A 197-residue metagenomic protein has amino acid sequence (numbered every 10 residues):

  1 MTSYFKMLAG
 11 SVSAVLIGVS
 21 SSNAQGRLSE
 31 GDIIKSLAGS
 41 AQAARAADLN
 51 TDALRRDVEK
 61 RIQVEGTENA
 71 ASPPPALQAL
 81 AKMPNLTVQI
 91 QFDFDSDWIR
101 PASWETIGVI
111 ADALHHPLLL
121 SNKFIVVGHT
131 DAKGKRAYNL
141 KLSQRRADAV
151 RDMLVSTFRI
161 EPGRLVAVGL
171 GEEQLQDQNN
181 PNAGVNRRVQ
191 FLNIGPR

Functional and structural regions predicted by a protein language model:
T2-A81: N-terminal targeting leaders that direct proteins to extracytoplasmic destinations
M7, I17, P117-L119, F158-I160 (+1 more regions): Generic structural signal for beta-strand residues in well-ordered domains
S13, S96, H115, R136 (+1 more regions): Generic anion/oxyanion-binding catalytic loop in active/binding sites
D32, L49, A53, D57 (+5 more regions): Extracytoplasmic/secreted proteins, especially bacterial periplasmic and envelope-associated proteins
A71, A76, A81, N85 (+4 more regions): Periplasmic peptidoglycan-binding/anchoring modules of Gram-negative envelope and division proteins
I90-W98, K133-Y138: Short coil/turn segments at secondary-structure junctions
H129-R197: Periplasmic OmpA-like peptidoglycan-binding domain that tethers envelope proteins to the cell wall
